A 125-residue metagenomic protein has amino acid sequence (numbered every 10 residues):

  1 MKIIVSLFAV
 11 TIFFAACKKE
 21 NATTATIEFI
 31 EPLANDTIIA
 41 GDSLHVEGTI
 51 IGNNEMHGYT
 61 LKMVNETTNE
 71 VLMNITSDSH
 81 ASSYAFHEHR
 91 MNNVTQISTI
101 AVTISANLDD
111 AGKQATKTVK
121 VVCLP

Functional and structural regions predicted by a protein language model:
F13-A16: C-terminal motif of bacterial Sec signal peptides marking the signal peptidase cleavage site
K18-A40, L124-P125: Short, compositionally biased P/S/T/A/G/V-rich stretches that sit at domain boundaries
D36, H45-N54, L108-D110, C123: Extracellular acidic, Ser/Thr/Pro-rich low-complexity tracts
G52-T67: Solvent-exposed loop/turn segments flanking beta-strands in beta-repeat/beta-sandwich domains
S79-H89: Aromatic sugar-binding surface patches on proteins that engage polysaccharides or sugar-phosphate polymers
M91-T99: Surface-exposed, short loops/turns at beta-strand junctions within beta-sandwich domains
A106-T116: Short acidic/polar inter-strand loop motif in beta-rich domains
A115-C123: C-terminal edge beta-strand
